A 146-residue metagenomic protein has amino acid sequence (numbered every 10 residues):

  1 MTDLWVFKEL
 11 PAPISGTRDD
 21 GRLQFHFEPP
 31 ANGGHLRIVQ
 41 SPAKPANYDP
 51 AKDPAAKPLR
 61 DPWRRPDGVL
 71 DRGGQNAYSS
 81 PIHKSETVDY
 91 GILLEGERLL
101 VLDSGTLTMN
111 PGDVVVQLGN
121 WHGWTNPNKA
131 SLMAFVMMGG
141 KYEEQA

Functional and structural regions predicted by a protein language model:
M1-A43: Short, well-structured hydrophobic secondary-structure segments
M1-E9, D103, T108-G112: Short amphipathic beta-strand/extended segments with alternating polar/hydrophobic composition
G34, P42, A77, T106-P111 (+1 more regions): Ligand-binding loop in jelly-roll beta-barrel domains
H35-S85, G119-W121: Conserved short histidine dyad/triad with adjacent acidic residue
A77-S79, H83-P111: A short beta-strand-loop-beta hairpin characteristic of the jelly-roll/cupin
Q145-A146: Basic/polar N-terminal segments that are highly enriched at the extreme N-terminus, encompassing both cleavable
